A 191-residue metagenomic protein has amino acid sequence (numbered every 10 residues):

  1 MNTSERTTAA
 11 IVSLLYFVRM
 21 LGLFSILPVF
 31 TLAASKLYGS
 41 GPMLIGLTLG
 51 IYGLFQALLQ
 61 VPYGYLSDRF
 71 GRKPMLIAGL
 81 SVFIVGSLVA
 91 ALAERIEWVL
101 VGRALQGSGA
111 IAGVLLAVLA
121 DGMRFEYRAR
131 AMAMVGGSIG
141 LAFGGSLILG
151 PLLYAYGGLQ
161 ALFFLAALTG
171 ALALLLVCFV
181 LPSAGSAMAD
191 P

Functional and structural regions predicted by a protein language model:
E5-T48, G53: Helix-loop boundary and gating motifs at the non-cytosolic
F17, G86, E97-A110: Hydrophobic core of transmembrane alpha-helices in multi-pass small-molecule transporters, especially MFS/SLC-type
T31, A142-Y154: Small-residue (Gly/Pro/Ala) motifs that create kinks and tight helix-helix packing interfaces
A34-S35, L66-S67, L152-G157: Interfacial helix-cap and linker-helix signal at transmembrane-aqueous boundaries of multi-pass secondary transporters
G53-V61, F143-G144: Residue-level signature of mid-helix packing/kink "hotspots" within the transmembrane helices of 12-pass Major
L58-E94: Conserved MFS/SLC helix-loop-helix module at the cytosolic interface between two early adjacent transmembrane helices
G102-S138: Cytoplasmic helix-loop-helix junction between adjacent transmembrane helices in 12-TM secondary transporters
L168-A187: C-terminal membrane-cytosol helix-exit motif in multi-pass small-molecule transporters
